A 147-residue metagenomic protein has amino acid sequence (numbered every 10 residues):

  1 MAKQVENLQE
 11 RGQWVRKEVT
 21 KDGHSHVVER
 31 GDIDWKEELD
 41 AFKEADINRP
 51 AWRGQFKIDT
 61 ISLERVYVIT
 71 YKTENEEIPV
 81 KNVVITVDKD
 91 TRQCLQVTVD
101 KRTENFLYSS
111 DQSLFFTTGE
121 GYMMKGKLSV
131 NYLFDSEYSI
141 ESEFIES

Functional and structural regions predicted by a protein language model:
M1-A2, S147: Bacterial Sec-dependent N-terminal signal peptides
V5-N82: Surface-exposed acidic loop/strand-edge motifs in secreted or periplasmic proteins that form small linear binding
Y67-S147: Gly/Pro-enriched, hydrophobic low-complexity segments that function as extracytoplasmic propeptides/linkers
